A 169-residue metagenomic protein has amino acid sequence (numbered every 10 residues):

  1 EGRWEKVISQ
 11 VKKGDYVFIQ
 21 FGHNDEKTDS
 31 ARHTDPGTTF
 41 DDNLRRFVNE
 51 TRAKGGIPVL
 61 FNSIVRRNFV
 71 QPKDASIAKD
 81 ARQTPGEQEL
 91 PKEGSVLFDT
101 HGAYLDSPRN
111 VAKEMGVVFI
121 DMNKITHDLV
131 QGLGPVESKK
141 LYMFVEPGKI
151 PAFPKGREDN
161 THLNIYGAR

Functional and structural regions predicted by a protein language model:
R3-R169: Alpha-helical cap/lid subdomain in secreted, periplasmic, or secretory-pathway luminal O-acyl-processing enzymes
